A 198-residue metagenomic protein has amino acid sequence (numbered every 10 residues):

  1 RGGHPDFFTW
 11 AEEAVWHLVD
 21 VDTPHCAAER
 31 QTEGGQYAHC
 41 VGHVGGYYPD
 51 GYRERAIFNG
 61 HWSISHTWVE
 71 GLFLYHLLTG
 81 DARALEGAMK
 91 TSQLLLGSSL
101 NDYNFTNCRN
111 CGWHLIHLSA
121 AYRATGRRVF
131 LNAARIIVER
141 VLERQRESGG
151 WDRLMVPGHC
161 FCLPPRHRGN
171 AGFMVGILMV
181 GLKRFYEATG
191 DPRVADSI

Functional and structural regions predicted by a protein language model:
R1-I198: Catalytic cores of extracellular degradative/oxidative enzymes
